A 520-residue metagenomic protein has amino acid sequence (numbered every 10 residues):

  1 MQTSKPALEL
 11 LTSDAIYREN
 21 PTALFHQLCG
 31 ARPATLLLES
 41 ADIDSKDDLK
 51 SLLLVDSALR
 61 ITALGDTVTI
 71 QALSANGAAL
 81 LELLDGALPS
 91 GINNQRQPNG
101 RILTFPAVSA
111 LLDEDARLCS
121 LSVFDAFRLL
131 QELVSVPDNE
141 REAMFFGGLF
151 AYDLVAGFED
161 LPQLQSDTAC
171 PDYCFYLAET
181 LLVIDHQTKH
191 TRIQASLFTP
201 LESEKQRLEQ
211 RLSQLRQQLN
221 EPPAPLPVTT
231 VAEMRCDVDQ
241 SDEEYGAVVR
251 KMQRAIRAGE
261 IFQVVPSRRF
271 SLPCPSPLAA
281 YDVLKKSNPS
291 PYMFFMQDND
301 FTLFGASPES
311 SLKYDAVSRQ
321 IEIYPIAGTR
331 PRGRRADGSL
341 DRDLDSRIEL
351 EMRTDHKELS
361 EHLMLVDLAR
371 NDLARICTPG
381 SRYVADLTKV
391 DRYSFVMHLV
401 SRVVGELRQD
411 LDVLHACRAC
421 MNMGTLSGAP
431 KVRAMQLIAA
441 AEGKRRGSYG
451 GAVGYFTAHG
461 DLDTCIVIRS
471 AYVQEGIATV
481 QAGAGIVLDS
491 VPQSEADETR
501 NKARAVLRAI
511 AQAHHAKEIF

Functional and structural regions predicted by a protein language model:
M1-F520: Extended alpha-helical targeting/anchoring segments, especially N-terminal organellar/secretory targeting helices
